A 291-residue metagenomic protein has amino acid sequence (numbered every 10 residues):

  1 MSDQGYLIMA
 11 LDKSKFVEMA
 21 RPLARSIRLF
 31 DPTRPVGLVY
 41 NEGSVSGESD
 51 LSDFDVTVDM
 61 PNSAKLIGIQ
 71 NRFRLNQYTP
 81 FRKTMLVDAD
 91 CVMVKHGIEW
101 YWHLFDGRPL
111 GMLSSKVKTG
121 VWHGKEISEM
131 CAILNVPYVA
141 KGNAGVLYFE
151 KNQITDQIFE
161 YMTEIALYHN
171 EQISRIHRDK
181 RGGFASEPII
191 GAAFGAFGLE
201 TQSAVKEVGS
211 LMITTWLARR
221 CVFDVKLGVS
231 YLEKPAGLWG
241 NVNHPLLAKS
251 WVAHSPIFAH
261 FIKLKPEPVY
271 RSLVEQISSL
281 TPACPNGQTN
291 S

Functional and structural regions predicted by a protein language model:
M1-R21: N-proximal low-complexity "stem/linker" segments adjacent to membrane-targeting elements
S2-D3, S52-F54, P137-N143, E150-S291: A glycosyltransferase accessory/donor-loop signature
I8-A10, L38-E42: Short beta-strand/turn micro-motifs composed of small residues that flank or help shape donor/cofactor-binding pockets
S26-R34: Short, acidic, metal-binding catalytic loop of nucleotide-sugar glycosyltransferases
N41-T79: Active-site-proximal specificity loops/subdomain of glycosyltransferases
T84: Short aromatic/hydrophobic "clamp" motif used to bind/position activated sugar donors
D88-V92: The conserved acidic donor/metal-binding loop of glycosyltransferases
K95-I133: Conserved donor-nucleotide/metal-binding helix-loop-beta segment in metal-dependent transferases, i.e., the alpha-helix
